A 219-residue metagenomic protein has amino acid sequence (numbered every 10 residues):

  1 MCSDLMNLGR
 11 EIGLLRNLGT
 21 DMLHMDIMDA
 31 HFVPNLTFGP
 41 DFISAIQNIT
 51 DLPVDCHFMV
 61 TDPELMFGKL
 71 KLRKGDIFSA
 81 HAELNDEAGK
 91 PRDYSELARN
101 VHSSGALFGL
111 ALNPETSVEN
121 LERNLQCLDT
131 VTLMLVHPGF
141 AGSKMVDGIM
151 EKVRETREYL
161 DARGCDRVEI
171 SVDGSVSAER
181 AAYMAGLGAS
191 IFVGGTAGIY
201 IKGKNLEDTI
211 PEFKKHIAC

Functional and structural regions predicted by a protein language model:
L8, L15, D26, L70 (+6 more regions): Conserved, mostly hydrophobic/aromatic
R10-I12, D62-L72, T116-L128, G174-F192: Catalytic cores of alpha/beta
L18, I49, R73, S104 (+1 more regions): Structural motif
L23-M25, I46, V54-F58, D76-A80 (+4 more regions): Hydrophobic faces of well-ordered beta-strands that scaffold small-molecule active sites in alpha/beta enzyme cores
M25, D29-N100: N-terminal active-site wall of soluble small-molecule enzyme domains
D29-T37, D41, P114, E122-E158 (+3 more regions): Glycine/Thr-rich beta-alpha phosphate-binding loop at enzyme active sites
L36-H57, R99-G109, I149-I170, G174 (+1 more regions): Alpha-helix-loop-beta-strand connector modules within alpha/beta enzyme cores
F78-D86, T132-K144, L187-I210: Glycine-rich phosphate-binding active-site loops on the catalytic face of alpha/beta enzymes
